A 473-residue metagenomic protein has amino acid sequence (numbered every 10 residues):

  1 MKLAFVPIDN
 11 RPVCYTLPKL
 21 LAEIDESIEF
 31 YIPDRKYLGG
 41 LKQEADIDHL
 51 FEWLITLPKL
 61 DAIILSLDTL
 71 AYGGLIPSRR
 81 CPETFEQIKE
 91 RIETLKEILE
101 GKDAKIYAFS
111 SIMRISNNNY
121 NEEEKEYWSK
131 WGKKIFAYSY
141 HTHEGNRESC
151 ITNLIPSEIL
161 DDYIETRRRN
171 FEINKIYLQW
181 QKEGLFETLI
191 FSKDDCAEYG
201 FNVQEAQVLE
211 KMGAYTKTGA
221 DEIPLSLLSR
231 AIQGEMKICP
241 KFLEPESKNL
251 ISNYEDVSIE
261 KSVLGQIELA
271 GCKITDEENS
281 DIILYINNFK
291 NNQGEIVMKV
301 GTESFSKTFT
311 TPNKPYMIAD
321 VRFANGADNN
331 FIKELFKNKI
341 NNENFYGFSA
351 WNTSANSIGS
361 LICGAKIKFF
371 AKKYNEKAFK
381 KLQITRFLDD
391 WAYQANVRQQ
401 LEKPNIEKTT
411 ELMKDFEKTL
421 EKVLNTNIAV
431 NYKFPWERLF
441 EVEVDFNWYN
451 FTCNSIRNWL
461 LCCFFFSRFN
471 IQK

Functional and structural regions predicted by a protein language model:
M1-K473: An N-terminal assembly and electron-transfer interface module characteristic of large anaerobic redox and radical
